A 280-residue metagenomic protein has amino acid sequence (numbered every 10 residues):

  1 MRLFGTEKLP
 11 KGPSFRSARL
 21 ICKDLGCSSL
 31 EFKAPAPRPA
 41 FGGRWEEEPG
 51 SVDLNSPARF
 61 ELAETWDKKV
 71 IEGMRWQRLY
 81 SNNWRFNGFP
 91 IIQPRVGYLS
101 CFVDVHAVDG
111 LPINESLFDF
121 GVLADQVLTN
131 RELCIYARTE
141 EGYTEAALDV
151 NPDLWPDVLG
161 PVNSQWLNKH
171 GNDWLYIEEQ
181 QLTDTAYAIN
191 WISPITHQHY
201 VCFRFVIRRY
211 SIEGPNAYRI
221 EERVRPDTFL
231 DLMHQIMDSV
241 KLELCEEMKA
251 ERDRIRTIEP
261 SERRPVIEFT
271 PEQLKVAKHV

Functional and structural regions predicted by a protein language model:
M1-I192, H197, F205-V280: N-terminal targeting sequences that direct proteins away from the cytosol to non-cytosolic compartments
C202: Active-site regions of oxyanion-processing enzymes, predominantly non-cytosolic
